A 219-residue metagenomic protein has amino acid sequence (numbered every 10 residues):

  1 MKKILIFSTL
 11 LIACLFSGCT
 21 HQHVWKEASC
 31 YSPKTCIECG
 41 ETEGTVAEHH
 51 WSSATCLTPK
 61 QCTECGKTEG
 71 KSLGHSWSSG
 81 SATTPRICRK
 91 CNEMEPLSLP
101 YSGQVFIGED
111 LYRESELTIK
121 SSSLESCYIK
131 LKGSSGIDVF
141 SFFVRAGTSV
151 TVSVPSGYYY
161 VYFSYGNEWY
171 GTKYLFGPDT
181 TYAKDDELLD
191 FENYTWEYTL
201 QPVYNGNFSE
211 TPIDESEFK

Functional and structural regions predicted by a protein language model:
M1-I4: Positively charged n-region of N-terminal signal peptides that target proteins for export
S8-L15: Bacterial N-terminal signal peptides
C19, P96-S135, V139-F140, S164-K219: Primarily secretory-pathway and cell-envelope proteins
T20-E95: Extracellular adhesion/carbohydrate-binding repeat motifs centered on closely spaced tryptophans
P33, P59, P85, E114-E116 (+2 more regions): Exposed beta-strand and adjacent loop surfaces of beta-rich binding modules that mediate intermolecular recognition
F140-A146: Short, acidic Ser/Thr/Gly-rich low-complexity loop/linker segments typical of extracellular and cell-surface proteins
T151-Y158: Short Pro-Gly-centered beta-turn/loop motif in secreted/extracellular proteins
